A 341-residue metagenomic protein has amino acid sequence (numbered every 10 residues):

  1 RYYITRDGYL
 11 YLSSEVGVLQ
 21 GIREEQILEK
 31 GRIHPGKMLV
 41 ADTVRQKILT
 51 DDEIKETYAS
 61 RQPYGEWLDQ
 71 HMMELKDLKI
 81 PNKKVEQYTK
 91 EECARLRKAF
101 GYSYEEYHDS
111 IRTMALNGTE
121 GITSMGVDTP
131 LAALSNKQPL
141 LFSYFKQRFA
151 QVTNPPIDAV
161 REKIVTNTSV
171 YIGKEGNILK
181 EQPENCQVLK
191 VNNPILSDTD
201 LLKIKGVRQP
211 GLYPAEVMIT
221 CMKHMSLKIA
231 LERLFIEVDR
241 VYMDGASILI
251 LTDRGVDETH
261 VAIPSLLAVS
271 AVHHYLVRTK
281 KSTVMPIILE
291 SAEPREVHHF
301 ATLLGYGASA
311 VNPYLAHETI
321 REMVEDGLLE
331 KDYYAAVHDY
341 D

Functional and structural regions predicted by a protein language model:
R1, R6-D52, D69-P81, A132 (+3 more regions): Phosphate/diphosphate-binding loops
G8-S13, Q187-V191, V261: N-terminal start-of-chain detector that recognizes signal peptides and the immediate post-cleavage beginning
D51-D52, E56-T220, M225-R233, D239 (+2 more regions): Extended, highly charged accessory segments
Y213-A215, H224-H299, G305-Y306: Conserved structured catalytic cores and adjacent interaction surfaces of nucleotide-binding/hydrolyzing enzymes
E216-M218, I250-T252, E325-K331: A short small-residue
